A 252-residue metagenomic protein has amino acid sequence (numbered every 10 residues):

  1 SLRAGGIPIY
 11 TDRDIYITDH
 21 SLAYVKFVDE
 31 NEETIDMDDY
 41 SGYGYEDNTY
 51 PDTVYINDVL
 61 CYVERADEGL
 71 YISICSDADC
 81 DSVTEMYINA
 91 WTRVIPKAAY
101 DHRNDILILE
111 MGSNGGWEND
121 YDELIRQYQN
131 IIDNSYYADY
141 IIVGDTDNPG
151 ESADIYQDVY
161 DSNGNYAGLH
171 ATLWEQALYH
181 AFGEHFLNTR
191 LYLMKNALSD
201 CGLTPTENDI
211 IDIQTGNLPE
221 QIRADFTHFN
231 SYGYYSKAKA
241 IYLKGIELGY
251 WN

Functional and structural regions predicted by a protein language model:
S1: N-terminal carbohydrate-binding/catalytic regions of secreted carbohydrate-active enzymes
A4-D19, E30: Preference for solvent-exposed, low-hydrophobicity sequence contexts
I17-N252: Alpha-helical cap/lid subdomain in secreted, periplasmic, or secretory-pathway luminal O-acyl-processing enzymes
